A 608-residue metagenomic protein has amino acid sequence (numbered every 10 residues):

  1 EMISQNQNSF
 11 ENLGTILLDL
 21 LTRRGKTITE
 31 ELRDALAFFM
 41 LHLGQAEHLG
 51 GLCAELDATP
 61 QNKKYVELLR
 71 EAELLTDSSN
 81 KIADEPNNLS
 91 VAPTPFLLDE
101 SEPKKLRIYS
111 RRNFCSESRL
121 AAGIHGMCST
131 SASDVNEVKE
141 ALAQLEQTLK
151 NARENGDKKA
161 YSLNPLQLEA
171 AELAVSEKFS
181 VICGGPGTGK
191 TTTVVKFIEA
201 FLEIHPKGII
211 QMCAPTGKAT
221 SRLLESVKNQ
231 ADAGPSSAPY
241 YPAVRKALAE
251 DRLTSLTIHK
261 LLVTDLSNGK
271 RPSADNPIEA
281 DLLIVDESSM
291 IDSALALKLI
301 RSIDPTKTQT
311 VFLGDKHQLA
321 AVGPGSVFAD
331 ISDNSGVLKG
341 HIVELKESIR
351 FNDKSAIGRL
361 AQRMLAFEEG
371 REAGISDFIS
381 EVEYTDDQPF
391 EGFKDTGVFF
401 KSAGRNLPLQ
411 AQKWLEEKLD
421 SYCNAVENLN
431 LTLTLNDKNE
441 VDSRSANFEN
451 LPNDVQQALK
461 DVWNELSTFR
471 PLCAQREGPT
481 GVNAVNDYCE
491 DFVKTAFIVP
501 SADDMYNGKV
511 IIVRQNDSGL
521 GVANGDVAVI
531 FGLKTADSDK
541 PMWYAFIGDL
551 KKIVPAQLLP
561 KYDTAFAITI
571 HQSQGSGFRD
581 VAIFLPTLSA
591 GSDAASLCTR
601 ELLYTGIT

Functional and structural regions predicted by a protein language model:
M2-N62: Intrinsically disordered, low-complexity N-terminal extensions of AAA+/P-loop NTPases that precede the structured
T59, L120, D286, D315 (+6 more regions): Residue-level signature of catalytic and energy-coupling elements of molecular machines, predominantly ATP/GTP-dependent
N62-K139: Interdomain "pre-motor" coupling segment immediately N-terminal to P-loop NTPase/helicase cores
Q144-F179: Conserved pre-motif I regulatory segment
T148-A152, H317, A321-I511, D517-L520: Conserved helicase motor core of P-loop NTPases
S162, A171-L173, P186, M212 (+11 more regions): Replace "in large, NTP-powered and nucleic-acid-processing enzymes" with "in large, NTP-powered factors and other
L168-A171, V175-F390: ASCE P-loop NTPase helicase motor core
D526-T608: C-terminal accessory regions
